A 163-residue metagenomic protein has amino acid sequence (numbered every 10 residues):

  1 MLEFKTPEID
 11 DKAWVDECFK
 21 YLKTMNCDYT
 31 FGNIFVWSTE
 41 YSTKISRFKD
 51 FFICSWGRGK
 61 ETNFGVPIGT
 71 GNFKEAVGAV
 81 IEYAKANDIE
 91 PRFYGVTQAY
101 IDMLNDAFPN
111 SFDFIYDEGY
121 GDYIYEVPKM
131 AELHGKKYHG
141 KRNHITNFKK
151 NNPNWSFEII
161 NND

Functional and structural regions predicted by a protein language model:
M1-F4, N26-F31, Y120-D122, V127-M130: Generic secondary-structure boundary/loop-capping signal
L2-W14, S156-D163: A short beta-loop-alpha structural element at the N-terminal edge of CoA-dependent acyl/N-acetyltransferase catalytic
P7, G32-E40, E126, L133-K136: Surface-exposed loop/turn and secondary-structure junction residues enriched for glycine/proline
D10, Y41-T43, G59, E118-G121 (+1 more regions): Sequence-level motif detector for i,i+2 pairs with an aromatic at +2
E17, C27-A99, M103-L104: Conserved donor-binding loop and adjoining core beta-sheet/short helix segment in diverse acyl/aminoacyl transferases
G69-N162: Acyl-donor-binding surface of acyltransferase catalytic domains
